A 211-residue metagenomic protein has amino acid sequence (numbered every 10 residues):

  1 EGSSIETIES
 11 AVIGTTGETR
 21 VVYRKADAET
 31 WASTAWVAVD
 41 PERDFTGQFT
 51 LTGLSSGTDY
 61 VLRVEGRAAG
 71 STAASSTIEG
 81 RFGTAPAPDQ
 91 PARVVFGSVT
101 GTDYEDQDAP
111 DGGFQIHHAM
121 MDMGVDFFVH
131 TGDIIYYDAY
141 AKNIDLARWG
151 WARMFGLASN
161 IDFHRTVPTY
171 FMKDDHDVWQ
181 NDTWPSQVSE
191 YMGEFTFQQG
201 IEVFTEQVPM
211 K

Functional and structural regions predicted by a protein language model:
E1-K211: Divalent metal-dependent phosphoesterase catalytic cores across multiple superfamilies
